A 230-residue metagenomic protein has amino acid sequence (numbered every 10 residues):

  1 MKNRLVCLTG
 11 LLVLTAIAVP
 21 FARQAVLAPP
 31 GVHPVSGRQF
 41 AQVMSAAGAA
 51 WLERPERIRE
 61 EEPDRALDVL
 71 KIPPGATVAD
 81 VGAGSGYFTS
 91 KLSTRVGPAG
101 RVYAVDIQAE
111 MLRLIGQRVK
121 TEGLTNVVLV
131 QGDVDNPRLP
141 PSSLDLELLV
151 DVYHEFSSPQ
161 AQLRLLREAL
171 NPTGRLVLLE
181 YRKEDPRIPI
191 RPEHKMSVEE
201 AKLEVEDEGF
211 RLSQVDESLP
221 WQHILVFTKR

Functional and structural regions predicted by a protein language model:
R23-A79, Q117: Class I SAM-dependent transferase core
A79, G84-P137: Class I SAM-dependent methyltransferase SAM/SAH-binding core
S93-T94, Q160-R175: A short glycine-rich, Lys/Arg-flanked "PGG" loop and its adjoining helix->strand segment in the class I
D135-E147: A short acidic, Gly/Pro-enriched loop at the edge of an enzyme's catalytic core that lines a small-molecule cofactor
D145-Q160: A short SAM/SAH-binding and catalytic strip from SAM-dependent methyltransferases
R175-E200: Conserved class I S-adenosyl-L-methionine
H194-E208, S213-V215: Short alpha-helix
S213-Q214, S218-R230: Core SAM-dependent methyltransferase catalytic element
